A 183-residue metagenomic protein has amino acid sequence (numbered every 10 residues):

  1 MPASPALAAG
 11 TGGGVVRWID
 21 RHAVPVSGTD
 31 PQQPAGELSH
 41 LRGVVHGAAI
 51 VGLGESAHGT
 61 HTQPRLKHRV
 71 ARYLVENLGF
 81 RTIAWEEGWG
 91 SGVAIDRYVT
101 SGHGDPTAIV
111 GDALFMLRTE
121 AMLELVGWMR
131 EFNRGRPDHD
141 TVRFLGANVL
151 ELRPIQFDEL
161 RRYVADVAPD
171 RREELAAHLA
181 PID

Functional and structural regions predicted by a protein language model:
P2-D183: Structured catalytic-domain cores with a bias toward divalent-metal coordination
